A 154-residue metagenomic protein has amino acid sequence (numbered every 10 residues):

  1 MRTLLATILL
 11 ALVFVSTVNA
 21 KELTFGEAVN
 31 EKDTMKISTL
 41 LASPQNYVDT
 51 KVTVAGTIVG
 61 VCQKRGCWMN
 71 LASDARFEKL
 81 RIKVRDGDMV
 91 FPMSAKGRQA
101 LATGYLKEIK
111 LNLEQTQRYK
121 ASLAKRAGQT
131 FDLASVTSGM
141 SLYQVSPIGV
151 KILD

Functional and structural regions predicted by a protein language model:
M1-L5: Positively charged n-region of N-terminal signal peptides that target proteins for export
A6-V15: Bacterial N-terminal signal peptides
N19-D154: OB-fold and OB-like single-stranded nucleic-acid-recognition modules and their adjacent interaction interfaces
